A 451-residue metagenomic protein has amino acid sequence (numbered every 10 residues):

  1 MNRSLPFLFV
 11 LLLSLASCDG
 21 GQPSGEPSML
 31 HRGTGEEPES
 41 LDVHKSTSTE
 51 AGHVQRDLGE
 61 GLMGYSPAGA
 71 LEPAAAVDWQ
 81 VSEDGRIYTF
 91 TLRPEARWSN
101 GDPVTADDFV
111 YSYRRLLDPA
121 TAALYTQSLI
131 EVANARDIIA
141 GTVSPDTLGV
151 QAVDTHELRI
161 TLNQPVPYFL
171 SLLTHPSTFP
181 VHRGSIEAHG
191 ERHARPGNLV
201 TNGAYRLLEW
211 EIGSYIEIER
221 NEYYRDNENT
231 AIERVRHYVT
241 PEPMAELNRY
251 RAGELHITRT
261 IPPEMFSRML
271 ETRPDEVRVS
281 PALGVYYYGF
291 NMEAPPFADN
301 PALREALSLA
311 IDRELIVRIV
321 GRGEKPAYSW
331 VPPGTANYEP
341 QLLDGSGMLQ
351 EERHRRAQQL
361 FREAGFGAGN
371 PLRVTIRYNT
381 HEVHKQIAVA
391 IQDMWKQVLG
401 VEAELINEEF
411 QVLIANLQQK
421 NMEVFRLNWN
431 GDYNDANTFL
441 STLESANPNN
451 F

Functional and structural regions predicted by a protein language model:
G21-Q22, I212, H354, Q358-G431: Ligand/substrate-recognition segments at binding pockets and active sites
G33-E83, R114, N198-T201: N-terminal lobe/hinge region of extracytoplasmic solute-binding protein
E36-H53, A75-A76, D102, F169-F179 (+3 more regions): A structural "hinge/loop" feature
V77-S128, R159, E246-R249, F297: Aromatic- and charge-enriched surface segment that lines or borders ligand/interaction sites
A120, Y125-T126, V412-F451: Acidic-aromatic pocket-rim loops
G141-S144, Q151, T155-H156, L162-T230 (+4 more regions): Gly/Pro-rich hinge or "lid" segments in bacterial periplasmic/extracellular proteins
L208-E217, R236-A294, R318: Extracellular/periplasmic solute-recognition and catalytic clefts
K325-E363, H381-Q386: Structural transition elements
